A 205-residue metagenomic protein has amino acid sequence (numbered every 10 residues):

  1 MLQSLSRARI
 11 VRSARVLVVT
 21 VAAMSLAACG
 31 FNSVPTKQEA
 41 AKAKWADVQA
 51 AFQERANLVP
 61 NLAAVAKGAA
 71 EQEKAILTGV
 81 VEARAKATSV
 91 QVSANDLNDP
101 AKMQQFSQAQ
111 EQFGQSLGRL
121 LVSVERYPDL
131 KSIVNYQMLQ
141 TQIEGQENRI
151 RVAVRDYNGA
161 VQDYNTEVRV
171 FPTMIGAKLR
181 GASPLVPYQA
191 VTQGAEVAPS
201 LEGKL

Functional and structural regions predicted by a protein language model:
L2-L205: A helix-centric hydrophobic-segment signal that preferentially recognizes long, alpha-helical stretches used
